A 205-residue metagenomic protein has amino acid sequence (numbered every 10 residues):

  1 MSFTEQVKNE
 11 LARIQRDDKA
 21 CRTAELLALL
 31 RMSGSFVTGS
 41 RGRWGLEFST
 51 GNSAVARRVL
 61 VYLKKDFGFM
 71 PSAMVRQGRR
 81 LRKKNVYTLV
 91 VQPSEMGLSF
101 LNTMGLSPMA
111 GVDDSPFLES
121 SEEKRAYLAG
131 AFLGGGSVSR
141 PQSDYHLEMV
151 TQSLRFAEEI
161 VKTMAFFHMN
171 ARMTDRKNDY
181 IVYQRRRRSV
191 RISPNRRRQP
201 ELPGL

Functional and structural regions predicted by a protein language model:
M1-W44, G51-V55, A73-K84, R125-L128 (+1 more regions): Sequence-level preference for short, compositionally simple segments enriched in small aliphatic or small polar residues
T50, A56-R57, V61-L81, T88-L205: DNA-contacting interfaces and partner/effector-binding or oligomerization modules in DNA-centric proteins
